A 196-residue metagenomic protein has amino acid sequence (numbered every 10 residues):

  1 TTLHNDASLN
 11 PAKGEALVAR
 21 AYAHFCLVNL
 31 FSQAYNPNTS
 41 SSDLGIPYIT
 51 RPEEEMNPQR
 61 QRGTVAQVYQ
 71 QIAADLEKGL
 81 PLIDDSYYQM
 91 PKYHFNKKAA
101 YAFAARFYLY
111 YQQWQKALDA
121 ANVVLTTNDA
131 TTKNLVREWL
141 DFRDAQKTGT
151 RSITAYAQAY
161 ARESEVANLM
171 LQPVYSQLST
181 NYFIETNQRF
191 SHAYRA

Functional and structural regions predicted by a protein language model:
T1-F31, G63-A66, L80-I83: Conserved, well-structured interaction surfaces
T2-L3, L27-V28, G79, S86 (+2 more regions): Alpha-helical solenoid scaffolds that mediate protein-protein interactions, centered on TPR/SEL1-like repeats but also
G14-E55: Extended ligand-binding groove/face enriched in aromatic
L17, V68, D75, L82 (+2 more regions): Alpha-helical solenoid repeat scaffolds, predominantly canonical TPR units
A23, A105-F107: Residue-level signature for tetratricopeptide repeat
K116-A196: Hydrophobic-face positions in mid-chain alpha helices that act as interaction patches
